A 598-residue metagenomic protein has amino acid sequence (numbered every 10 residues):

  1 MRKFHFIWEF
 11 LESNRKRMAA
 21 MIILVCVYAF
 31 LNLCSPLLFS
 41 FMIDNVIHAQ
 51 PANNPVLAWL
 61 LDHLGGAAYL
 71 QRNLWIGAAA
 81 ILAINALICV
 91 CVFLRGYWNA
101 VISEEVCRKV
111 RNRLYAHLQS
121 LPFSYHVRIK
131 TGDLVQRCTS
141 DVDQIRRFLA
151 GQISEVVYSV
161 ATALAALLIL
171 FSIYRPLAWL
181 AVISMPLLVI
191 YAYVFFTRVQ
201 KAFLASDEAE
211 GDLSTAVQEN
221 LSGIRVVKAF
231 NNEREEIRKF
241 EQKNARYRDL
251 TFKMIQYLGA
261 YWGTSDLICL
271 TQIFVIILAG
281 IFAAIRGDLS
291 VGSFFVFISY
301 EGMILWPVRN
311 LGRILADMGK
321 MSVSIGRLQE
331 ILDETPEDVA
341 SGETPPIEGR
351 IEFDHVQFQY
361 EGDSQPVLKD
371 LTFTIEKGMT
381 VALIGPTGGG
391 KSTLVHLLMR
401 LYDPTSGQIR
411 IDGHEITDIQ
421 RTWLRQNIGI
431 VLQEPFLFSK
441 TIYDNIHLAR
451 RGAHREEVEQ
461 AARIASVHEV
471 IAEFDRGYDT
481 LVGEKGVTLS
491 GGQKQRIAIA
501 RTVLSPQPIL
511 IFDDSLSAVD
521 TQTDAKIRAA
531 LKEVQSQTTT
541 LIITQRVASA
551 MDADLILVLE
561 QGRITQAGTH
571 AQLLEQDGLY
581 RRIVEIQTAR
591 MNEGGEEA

Functional and structural regions predicted by a protein language model:
M1-S35, F39, V46-I81, L87 (+13 more regions): Membrane-integrated ABC transporters
S13-K16, F123-S124, S140-L149, I153 (+6 more regions): An intracellular "coupling" helix at the cytosolic face of ABC transporter transmembrane type-1 domains
R17-F30, G151-A205, L278-L289: Transmembrane helices of ABC transporter permease
F30, I84-S103, S154-A161, V182-E208 (+3 more regions): Alpha-helical transmembrane segments of multi-pass membrane proteins
Q50-P51, E104, R111-Q136, S140-V142 (+5 more regions): Short intracellular "coupling" helices and adjacent cytoplasmic loop segments at the cytosolic face of multi-pass
V56-D62, P336-P346: Pre-NBD coupling/linker segments of ABC/ABC-like ATPases
I169-P186, K253-G326, I331-L332: Helix-loop-helix
P346-A598: ABC-type nucleotide-binding domain
